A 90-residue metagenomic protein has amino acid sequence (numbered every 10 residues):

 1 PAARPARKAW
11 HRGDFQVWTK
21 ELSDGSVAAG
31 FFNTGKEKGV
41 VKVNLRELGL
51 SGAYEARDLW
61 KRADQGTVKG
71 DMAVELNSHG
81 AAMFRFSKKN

Functional and structural regions predicted by a protein language model:
P1-G13: Aromatic- and carboxylate-lined catalytic core of secreted/periplasmic carbohydrate-active enzymes
P5, K36-G39, D64-G66: Flexible loop/turn segments at secondary-structure boundaries
K8-A9, T19-K20, A63-T67: Short, exposed beta-strand/loop patches in secreted or surface proteins that constitute
H11-L50: Carbohydrate-binding surface patches
A29, A56, H79: Hydrophobic, well-ordered secondary-structure elements that form the walls of internal hydrophobic environments
R46-R62: Solvent-exposed beta-hairpin/edge-strand motifs
T67-N90: C-terminal beta-strand-rich structural cap/linker in extracellular carbohydrate-active enzymes
